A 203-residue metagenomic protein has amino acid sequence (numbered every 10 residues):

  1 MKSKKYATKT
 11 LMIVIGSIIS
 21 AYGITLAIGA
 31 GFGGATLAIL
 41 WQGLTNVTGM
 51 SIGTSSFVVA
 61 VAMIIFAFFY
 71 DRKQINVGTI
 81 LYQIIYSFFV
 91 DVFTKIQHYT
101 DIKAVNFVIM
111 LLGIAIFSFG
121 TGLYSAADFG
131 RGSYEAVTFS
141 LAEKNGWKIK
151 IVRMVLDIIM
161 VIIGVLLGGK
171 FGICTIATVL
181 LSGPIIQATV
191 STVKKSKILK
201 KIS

Functional and structural regions predicted by a protein language model:
M1-S203: Core subunits and conserved enzymes of cellular information-processing and envelope-translocation systems across
